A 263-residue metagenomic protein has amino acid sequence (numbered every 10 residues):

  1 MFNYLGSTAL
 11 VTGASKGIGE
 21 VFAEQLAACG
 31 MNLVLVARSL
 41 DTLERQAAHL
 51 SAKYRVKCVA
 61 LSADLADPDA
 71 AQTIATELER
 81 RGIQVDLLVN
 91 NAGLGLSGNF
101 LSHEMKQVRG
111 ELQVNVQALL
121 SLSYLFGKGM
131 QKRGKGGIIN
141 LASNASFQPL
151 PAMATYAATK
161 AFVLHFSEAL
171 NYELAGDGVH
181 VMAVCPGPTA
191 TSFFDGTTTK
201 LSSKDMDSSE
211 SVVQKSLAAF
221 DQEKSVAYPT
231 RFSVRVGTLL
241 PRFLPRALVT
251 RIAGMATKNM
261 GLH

Functional and structural regions predicted by a protein language model:
T8, G13-G17: Conserved glycine-rich cofactor-binding loop
C29-Q46: Conserved glycine-rich Rossmann-like NAD(P)H-binding loop of the short-chain dehydrogenase/reductase
L40-D41, S62-T73, M105: The beta1-alpha1 cofactor-binding region of Rossmann-like NAD(H)/NADP(H)-dependent oxidoreductases
N99-L112: Substrate-binding pocket helix/loop in short-chain dehydrogenase/reductase
S123, T159: Active-site helix of classical SDR
S143: Residue(s) in the substrate-gating loop at a strand-loop-helix junction that position the organic substrate next
N171-R235: SDR active-site lid
